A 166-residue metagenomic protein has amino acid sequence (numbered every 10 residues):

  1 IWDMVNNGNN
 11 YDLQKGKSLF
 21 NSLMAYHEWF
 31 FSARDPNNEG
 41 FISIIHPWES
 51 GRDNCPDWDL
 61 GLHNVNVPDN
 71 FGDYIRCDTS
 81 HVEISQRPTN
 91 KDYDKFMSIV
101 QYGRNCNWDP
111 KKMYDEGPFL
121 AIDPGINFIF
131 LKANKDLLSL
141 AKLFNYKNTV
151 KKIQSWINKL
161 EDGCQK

Functional and structural regions predicted by a protein language model:
I1-K166: Acidic, mature catalytic/reactive cores of soluble proteins
